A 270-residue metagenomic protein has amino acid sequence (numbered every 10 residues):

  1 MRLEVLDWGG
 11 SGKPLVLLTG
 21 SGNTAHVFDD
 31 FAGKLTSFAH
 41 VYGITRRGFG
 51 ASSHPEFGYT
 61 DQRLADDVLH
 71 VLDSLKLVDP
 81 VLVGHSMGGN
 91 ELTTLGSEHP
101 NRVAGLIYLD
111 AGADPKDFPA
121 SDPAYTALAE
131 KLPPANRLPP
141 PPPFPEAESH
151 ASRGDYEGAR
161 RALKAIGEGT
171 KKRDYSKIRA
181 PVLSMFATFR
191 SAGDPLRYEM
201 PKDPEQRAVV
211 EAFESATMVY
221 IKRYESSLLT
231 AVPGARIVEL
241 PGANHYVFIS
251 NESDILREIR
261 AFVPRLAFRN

Functional and structural regions predicted by a protein language model:
L6-A51: Conserved HGGG/HGGXW glycine-rich cap/lid loop of the alpha/beta-hydrolase fold
W8, R46-V83: Active-site loop/oxyanion-hole signature of alpha/beta-hydrolase fold enzymes
F28-D29, S52-G58, F118-A120: Conserved catalytic-core motifs of eukaryotic protein kinase domains, centered on the activation segment
K34, F38-H40, L75-A120: Conserved hydrolase catalytic core segment
T45, L109-G112, M185: Alpha/beta-hydrolase-fold catalytic nucleophile elbow
L109-F144: A catalytic-pocket lid/entrance helix-loop region that shapes and gates access to the active site across common
P141-E239: Conserved serine/cysteine hydrolase catalytic core
A231-N270: Catalytic active-site module of serine/aspartate enzymes centered on a nucleophile-bearing elbow/loop
